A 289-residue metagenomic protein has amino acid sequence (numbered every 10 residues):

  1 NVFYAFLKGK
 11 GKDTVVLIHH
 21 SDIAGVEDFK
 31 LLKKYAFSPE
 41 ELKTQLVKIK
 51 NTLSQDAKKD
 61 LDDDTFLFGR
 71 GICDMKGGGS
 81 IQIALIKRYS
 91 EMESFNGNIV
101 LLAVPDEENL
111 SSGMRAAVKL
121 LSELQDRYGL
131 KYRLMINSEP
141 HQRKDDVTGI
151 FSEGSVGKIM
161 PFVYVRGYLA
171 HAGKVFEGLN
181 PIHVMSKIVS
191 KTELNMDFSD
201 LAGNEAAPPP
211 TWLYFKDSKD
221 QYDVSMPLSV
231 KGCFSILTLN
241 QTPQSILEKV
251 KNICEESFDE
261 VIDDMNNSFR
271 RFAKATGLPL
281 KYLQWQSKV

Functional and structural regions predicted by a protein language model:
N1-R70, S94-G97: Acidic/His- and Gly-rich active-site-bordering loop/insert found across diverse amide/peptide-bond hydrolases
F6, V104, S235-L237: Short hydrophobic/aromatic beta-strand micro-patches that form the beta-sheet surface supporting nucleotide- or nucleic
D22-A24, D106-E108, Y168, L239-Q241: Short coil/turn motifs at secondary-structure junctions
D28, P39-N51, I81, A103-S111 (+1 more regions): Short N-terminal helix-initiation segments at or just after the protein's N-terminus
K48-D60, L110-R127, K174-V189: Short, charge-rich amphipathic segments
L61-G154: Acidic/histidine-rich catalytic neighborhood of metal-dependent amide-processing enzymes
E123-V289: Midchain, well-structured core segments that form catalytic/ion-binding scaffolds
